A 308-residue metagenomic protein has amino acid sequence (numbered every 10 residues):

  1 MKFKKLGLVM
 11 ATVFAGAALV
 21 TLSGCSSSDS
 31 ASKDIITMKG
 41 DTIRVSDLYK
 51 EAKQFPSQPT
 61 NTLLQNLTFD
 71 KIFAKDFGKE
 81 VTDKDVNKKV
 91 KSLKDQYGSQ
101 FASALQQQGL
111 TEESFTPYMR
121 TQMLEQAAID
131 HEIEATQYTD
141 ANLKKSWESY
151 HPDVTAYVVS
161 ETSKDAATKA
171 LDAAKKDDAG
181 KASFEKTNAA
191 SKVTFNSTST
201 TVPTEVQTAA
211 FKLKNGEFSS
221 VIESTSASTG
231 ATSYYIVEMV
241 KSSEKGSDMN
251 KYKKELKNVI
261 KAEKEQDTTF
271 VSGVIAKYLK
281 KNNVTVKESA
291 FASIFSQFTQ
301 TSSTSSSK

Functional and structural regions predicted by a protein language model:
M1-V9: Bacterial Sec-dependent N-terminal signal peptides
M10-L19: Hydrophobic helical h-region of N-terminal Sec-dependent signal peptides in bacterial secretory/periplasmic proteins
V20-G24: C-terminal motif of bacterial Sec signal peptides marking the signal peptidase cleavage site
S26-P117: N-terminal targeting/tethering segments
K53-P59, G109-K175, K186, P203-K308: PPIase-associated folding chaperone regions across multiple families
G180-A189: Short, well-ordered alpha-helical segments enriched in acidic and aromatic residues
A189-V206: Short helix-loop boundary/capping segments
